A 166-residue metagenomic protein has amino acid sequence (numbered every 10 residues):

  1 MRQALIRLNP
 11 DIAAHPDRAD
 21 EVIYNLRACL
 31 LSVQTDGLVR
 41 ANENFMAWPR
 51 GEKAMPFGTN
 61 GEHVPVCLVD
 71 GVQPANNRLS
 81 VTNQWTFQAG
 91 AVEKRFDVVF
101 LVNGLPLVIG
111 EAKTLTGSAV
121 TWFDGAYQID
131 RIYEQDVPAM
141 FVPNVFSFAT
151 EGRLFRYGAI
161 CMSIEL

Functional and structural regions predicted by a protein language model:
M1-L166: An alpha-helical interface "stripe"
